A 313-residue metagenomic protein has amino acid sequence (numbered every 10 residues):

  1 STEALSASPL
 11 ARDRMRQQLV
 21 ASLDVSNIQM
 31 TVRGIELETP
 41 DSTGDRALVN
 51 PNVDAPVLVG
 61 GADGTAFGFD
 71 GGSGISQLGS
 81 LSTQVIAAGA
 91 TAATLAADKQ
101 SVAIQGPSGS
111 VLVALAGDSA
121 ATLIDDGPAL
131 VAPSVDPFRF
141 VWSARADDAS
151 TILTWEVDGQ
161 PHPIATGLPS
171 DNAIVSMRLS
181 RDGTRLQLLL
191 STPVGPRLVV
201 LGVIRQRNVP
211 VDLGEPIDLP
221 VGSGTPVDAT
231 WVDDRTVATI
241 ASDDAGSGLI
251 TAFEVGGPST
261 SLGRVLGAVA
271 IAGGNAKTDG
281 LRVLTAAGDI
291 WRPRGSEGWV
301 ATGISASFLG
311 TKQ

Functional and structural regions predicted by a protein language model:
S1-Q313: Bimodal "functional hotspot" detector
